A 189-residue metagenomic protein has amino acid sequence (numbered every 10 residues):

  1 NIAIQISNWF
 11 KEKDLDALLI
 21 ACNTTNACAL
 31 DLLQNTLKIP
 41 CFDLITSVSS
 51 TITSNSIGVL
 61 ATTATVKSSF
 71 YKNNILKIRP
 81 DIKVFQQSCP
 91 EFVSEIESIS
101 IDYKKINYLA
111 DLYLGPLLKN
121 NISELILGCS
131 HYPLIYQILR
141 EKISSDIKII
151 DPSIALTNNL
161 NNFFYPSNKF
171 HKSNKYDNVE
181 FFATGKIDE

Functional and structural regions predicted by a protein language model:
N1-E189: Non-catalytic structural scaffold of enzyme domains
